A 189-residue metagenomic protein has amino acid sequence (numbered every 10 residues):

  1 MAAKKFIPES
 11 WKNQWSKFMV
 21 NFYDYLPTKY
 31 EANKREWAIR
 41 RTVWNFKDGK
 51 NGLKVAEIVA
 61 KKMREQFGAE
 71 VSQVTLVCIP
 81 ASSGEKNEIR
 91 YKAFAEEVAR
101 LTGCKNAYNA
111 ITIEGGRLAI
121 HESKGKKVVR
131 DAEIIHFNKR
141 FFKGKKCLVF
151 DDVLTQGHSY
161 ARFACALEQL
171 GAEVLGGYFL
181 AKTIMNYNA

Functional and structural regions predicted by a protein language model:
M1-T75, T112-K143, K182-M185: Active-site-facing substrate-recognition patch
A2-K12, A161-A189: PRPP-dependent phosphoribosyltransferase catalytic core
E65, E96, R100, C165 (+1 more regions): Short, well-ordered alpha-helices that flank and scaffold nucleotide-derived cofactor binding pockets
T75-R90: Short beta-strand-loop/turn "lid" adjacent to the catalytic site in phosphate-handling enzymes
V77, A95, G177: Residue-level signal for inorganic ion chemistry
R90-E96: Charged helix-capping and loop-helix junction motifs
V149-F163: A phosphate-binding catalytic loop at a beta-strand-loop-alpha-helix junction that coordinates phosphoryl groups
